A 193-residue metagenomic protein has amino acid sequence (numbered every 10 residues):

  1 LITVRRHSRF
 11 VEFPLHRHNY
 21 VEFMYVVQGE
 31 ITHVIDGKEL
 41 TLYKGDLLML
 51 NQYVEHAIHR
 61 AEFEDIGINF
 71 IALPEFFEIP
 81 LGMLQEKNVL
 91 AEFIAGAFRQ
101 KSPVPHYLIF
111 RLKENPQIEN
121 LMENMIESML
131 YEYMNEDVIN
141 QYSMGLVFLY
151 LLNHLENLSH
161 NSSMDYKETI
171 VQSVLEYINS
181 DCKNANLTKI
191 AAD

Functional and structural regions predicted by a protein language model:
L1-I2, A61-E127: A hydrophobic/aromatic-rich effector-binding and dimerization subdomain of bacterial HTH-type transcriptional regulators
L1-I31, L40: Generic protein-terminus/edge-of-domain signal
E22-M24, T32, A57, G67-I71: Short hydrophobic beta-strand segments that form the core of ligand-binding sensory/regulatory domains
E22-Y25, Q117-N124, S143, Y150: Amphipathic, well-ordered alpha-helical segments in soluble domains
E30-T32, L48, Q52-A57, F76-E78: Histidine-centered metal-chelating micro-motifs
G37-Q52, R60-E62, I66: Short acidic-glycine-tyrosine-enriched beta hairpin
Y107-K113, L130-Y142, L149-K189, D193: Short, Lys/Arg-enriched, Trp-marked, Pro/Gly-tolerant hinge/linker segments that flank
